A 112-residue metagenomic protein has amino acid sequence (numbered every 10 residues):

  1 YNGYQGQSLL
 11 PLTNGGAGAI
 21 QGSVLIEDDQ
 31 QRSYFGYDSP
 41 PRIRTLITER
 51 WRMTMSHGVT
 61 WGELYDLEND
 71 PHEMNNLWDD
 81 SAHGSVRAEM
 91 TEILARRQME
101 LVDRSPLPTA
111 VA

Functional and structural regions predicted by a protein language model:
Y1-E63, L67, R97-P106: C-terminal cap/loop subdomain of S1 sulfatases and analogous C-terminal strand-loop tails that border
Y34, L77-A112: Long, internal low-complexity/basic segments
D70: Intrinsically disordered, low-complexity polar regions and short flexible loop motifs
